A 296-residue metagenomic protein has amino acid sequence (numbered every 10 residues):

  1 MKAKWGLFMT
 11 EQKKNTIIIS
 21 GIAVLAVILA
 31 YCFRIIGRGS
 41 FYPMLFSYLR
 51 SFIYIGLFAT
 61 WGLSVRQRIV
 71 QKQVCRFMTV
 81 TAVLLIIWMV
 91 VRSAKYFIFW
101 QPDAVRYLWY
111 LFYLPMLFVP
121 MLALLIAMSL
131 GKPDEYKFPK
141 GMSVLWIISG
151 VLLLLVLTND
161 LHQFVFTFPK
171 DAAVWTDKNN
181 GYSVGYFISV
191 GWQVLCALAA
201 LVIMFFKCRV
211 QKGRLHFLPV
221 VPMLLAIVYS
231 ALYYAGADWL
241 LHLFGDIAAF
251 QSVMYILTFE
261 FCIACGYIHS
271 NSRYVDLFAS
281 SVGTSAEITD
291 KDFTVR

Functional and structural regions predicted by a protein language model:
K2-I18, I28, I36-P43, R50 (+1 more regions): Interfacial "cap-and-anchor" motif at the non-cytosolic start of specific transmembrane alpha-helices
A3-R92, Y96-F99, D103-R106, R209-L218: Membrane-proximal first intracellular loop
T10-V24, G131-N159, H216-V221: The cytoplasmic-loop to transmembrane-helix boundary for the fourth helix
I17-I22, R38-Y54, L155-I203: Extracellular-loop-to-transmembrane junctions of the mid-late helices
L29-F41, V90-D103, V156-D171, S230-H242: Juxtamembrane "helix-exit" motif on the non-cytosolic side of transmembrane helices
Y42-G56, Q71-V156, F187-V190, F250: Individual alpha-helical transmembrane segments in multi-pass integral membrane proteins
V65-V90, G141-I148, Y182-G236: Alpha-helical transmembrane segments of multi-pass integral membrane proteins
A264-V295: Sensory modules in modular signal-transduction proteins
